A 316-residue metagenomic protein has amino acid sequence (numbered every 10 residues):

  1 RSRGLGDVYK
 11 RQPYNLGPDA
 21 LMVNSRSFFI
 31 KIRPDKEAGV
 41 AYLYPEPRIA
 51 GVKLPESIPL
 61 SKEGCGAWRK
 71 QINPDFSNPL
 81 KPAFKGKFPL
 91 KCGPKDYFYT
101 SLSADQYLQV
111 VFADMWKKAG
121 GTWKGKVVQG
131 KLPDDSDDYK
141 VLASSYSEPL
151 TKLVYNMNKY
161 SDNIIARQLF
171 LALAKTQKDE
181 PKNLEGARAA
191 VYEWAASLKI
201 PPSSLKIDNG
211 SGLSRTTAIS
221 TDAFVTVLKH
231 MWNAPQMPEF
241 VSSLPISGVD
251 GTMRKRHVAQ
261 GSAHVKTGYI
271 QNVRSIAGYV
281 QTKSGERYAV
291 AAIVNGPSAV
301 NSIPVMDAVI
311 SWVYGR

Functional and structural regions predicted by a protein language model:
S2-P202, G315-R316: Conserved serine DD-peptidase/penicillin-binding transpeptidase domain and beta-lactam-recognizing active-site
Y160-N163, R167-R316: Small-residue-rich helix-loop
